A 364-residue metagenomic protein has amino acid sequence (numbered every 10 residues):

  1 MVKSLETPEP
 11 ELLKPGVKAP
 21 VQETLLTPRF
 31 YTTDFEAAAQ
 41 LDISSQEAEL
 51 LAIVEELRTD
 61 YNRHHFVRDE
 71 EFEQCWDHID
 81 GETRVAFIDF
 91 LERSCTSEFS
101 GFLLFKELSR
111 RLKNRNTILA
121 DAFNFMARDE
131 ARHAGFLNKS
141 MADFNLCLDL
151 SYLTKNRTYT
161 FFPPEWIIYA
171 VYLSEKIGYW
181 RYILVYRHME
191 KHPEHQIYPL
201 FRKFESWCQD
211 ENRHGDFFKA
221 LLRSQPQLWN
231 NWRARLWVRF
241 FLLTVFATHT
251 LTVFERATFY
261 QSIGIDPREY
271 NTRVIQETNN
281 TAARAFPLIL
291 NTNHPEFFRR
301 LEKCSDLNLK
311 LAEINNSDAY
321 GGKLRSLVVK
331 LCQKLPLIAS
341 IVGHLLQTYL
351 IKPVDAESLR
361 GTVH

Functional and structural regions predicted by a protein language model:
M1-A120, D143-L150, F161, E165 (+2 more regions): Terminal targeting/low-complexity segments that flank the catalytic cores of oxidoreductases
S94-F102, M126-M141, V171-Y182, F204-F218: Alpha-helical transition-metal enzyme core signature, strongest for iron centers
S100, N114-I118, R132, I177 (+1 more regions): Alpha-helical structural elements of signaling/regulatory helical domains
K106-R110, Y186, E205, K219 (+1 more regions): Amphipathic alpha-helical segments within well-ordered protein domains
A120-N124, R202: Short, charged, amphipathic alpha-helical segments
K139-Q209, A234-I265: Active-site-proximal alpha-helical scaffolds that flank and shape metal-associated catalytic sites
H214-V238: Catalytic cores of carbohydrate-active enzymes
